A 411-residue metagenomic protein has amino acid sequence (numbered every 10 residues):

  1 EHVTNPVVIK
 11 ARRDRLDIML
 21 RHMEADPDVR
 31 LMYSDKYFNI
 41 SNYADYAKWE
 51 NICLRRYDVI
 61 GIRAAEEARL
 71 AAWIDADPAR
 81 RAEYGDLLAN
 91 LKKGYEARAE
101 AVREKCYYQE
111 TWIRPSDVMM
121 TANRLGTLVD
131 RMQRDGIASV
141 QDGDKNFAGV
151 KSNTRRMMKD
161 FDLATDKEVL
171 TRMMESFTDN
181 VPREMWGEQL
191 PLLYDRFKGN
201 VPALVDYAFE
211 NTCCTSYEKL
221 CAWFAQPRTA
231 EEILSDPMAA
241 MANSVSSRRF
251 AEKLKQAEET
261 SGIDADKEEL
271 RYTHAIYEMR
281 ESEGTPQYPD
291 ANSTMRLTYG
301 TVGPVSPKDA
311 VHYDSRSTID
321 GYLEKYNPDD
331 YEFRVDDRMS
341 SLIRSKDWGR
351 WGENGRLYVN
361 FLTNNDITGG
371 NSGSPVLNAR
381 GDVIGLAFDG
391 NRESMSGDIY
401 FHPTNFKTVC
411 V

Functional and structural regions predicted by a protein language model:
E1-V411: Terminal presequence/propeptide segments associated with secretion/organelle targeting and zymogen/polyprotein
